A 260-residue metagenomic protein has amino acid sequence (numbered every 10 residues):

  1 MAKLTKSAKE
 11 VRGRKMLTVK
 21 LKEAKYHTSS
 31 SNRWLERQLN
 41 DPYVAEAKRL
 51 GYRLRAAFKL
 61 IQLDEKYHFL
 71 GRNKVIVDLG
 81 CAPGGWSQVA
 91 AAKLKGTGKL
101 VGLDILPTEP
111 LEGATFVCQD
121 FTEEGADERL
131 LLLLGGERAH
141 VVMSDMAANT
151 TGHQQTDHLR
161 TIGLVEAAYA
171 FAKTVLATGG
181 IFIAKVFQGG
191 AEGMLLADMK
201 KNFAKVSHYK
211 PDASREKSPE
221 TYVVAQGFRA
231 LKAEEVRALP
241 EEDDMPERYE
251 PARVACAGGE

Functional and structural regions predicted by a protein language model:
A2-A45, K66, E216-E260: SAM/dcSAM-binding transferase cores
E46-Q62: Conserved SAM-binding loop and adjacent beta-strand
E65-G71, G135, T174-V175: Glycine-rich helix-loop-beta junction characteristic of Rossmann-like nucleotide cofactor-binding loops
R72-A82: Conserved class I S-adenosyl-L-methionine
K74, G98, G180: Glycine-centered, small-residue-biased loops immediately flanking beta-strands in adenine/cofactor-binding cores
P83-G96: Conserved SAM-binding loop of SAM-dependent methyltransferases across substrates and taxa, primarily the Class I
L103-T151: S-adenosyl-L-methionine
H158-R160, L164-Y209: Conserved Class I SAM-dependent methyltransferase catalytic core
